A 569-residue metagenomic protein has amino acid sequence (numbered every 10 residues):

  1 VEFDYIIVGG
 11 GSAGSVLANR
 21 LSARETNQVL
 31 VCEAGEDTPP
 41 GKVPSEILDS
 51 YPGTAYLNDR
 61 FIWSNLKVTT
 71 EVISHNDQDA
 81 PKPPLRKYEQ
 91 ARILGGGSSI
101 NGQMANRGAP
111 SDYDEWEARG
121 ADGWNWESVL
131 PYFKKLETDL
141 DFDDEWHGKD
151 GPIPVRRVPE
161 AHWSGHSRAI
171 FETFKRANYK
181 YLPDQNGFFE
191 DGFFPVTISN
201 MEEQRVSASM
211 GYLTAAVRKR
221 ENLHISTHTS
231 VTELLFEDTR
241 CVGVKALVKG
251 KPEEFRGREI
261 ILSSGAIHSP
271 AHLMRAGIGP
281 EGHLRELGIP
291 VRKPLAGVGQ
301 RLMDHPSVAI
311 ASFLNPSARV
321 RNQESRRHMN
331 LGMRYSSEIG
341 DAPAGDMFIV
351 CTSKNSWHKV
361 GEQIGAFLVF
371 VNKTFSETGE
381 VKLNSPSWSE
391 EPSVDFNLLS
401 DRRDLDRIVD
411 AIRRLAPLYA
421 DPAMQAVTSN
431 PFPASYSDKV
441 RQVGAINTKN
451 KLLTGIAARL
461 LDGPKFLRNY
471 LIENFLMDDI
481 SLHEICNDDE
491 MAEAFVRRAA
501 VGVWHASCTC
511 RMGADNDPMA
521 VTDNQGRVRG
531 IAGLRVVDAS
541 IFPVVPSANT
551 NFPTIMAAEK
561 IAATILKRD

Functional and structural regions predicted by a protein language model:
V1-D569: N-terminal redox-cofactor-binding region of secreted/periplasmic oxidoreductases
